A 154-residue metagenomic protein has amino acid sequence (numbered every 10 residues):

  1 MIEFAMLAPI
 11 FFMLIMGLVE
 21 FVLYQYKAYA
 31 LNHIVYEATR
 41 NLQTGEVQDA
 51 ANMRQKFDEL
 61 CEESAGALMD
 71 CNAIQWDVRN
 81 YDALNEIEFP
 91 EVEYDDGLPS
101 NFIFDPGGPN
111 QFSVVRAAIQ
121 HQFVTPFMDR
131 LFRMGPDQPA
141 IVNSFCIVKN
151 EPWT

Functional and structural regions predicted by a protein language model:
M1-S64: Alpha-helical assembly-interface signal, strongest on the long, hydrophobic N-terminal helix that forms
E37-T154: Short, conserved structural patches
